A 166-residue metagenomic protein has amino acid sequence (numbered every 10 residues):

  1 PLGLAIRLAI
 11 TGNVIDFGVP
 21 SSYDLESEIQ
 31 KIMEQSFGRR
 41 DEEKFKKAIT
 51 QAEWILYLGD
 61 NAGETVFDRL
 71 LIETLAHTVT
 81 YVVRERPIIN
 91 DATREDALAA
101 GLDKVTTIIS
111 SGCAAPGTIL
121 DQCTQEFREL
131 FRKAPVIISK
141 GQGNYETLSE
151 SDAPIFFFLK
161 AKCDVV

Functional and structural regions predicted by a protein language model:
P1-A52: Electropositive, gly/pro-rich neighborhoods at or near active sites that engage anionic ligands
W54, T65, L71-C113: Conserved nucleotide-cofactor-binding alpha/beta core module
W54-L56, P135-V136: Structural motif
D60, R84-R86, K160: Cofactor-binding loop segments of dinucleotide-utilizing enzymes, especially the Rossmann-like FAD- and NAD(P)+-binding
V66-F67, T147: Phosphate- and divalent-cation-binding pockets in alpha/beta enzyme and binding domains that engage nucleotide-derived
I89, D96-L98, L102-V166: C-terminal functional extensions of proteins
